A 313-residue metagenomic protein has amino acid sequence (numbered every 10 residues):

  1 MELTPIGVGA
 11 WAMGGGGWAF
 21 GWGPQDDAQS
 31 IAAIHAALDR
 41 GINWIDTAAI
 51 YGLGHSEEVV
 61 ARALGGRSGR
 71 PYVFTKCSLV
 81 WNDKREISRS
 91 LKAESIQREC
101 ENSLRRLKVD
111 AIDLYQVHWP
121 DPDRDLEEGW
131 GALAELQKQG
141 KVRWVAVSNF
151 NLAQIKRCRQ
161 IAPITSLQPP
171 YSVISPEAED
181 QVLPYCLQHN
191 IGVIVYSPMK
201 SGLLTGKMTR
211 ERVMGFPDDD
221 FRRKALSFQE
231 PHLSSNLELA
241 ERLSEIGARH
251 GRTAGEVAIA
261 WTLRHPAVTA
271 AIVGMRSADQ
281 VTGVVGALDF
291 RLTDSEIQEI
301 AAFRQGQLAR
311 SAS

Functional and structural regions predicted by a protein language model:
M1-P71: N-terminal binding-site loop/beta-alpha segment at the start of enzyme catalytic domains that lines or forms
G14-F20, V80-I87, L204: A short acidic, helix-capping loop that chelates divalent metal ions and anchors anionic groups
G21-Q29, H55, V59, I87-S95 (+2 more regions): Alpha-helix N-cap and loop-to-helix initiation/capping positions
G23-A37, L91-L107, N151-R157: Short, acidic/polar
D46-T47, V60, F74-T75, V147 (+1 more regions): Hydrophobic residues in well-ordered beta-strands that form the structural core
R70-D83: A short, structured active-site edge motif that brings together acidic residues
L104-P122: Active-site groove signature of glycoside hydrolases
P120-Q307: Beta/alpha (TIM)-barrel catalytic core signal, keyed to glycine-rich beta->alpha loops juxtaposed to Asp/Glu that bind
